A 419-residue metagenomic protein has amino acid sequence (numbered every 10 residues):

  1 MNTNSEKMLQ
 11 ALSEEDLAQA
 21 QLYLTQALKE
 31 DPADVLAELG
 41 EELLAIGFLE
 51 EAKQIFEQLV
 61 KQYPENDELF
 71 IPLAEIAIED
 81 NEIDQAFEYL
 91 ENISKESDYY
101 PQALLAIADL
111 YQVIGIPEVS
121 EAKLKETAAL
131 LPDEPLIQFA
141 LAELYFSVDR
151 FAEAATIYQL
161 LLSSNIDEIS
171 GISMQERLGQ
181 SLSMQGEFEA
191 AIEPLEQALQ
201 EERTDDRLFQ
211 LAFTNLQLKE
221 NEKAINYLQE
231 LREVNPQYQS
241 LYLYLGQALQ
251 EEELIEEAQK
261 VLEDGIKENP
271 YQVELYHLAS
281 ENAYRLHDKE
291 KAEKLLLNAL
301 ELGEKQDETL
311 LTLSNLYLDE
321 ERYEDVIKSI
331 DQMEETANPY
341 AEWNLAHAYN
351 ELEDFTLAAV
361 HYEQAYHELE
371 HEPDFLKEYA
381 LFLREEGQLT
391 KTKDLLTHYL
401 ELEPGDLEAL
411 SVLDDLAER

Functional and structural regions predicted by a protein language model:
N2-T3, D34-V35, D67-E68, P101-Q102 (+9 more regions): Start-of-helix register in tetratricopeptide repeats
A11, L43, A77, Y111 (+9 more regions): Residue at a conserved register position within TPR or TPR-like alpha-solenoid repeats
L17-A18, L49, I83, P117 (+8 more regions): TPR-repeat structural position
Q26-A27, Q58-L59, N92-I93, E126-T127 (+8 more regions): Canonical positions in the second alpha-helix
E30-P32, P64, D98, P132 (+8 more regions): Short coil turns that delineate tetratricopeptide repeat
E38, P72, A106, A140 (+8 more regions): Canonical tetratricopeptide repeat
